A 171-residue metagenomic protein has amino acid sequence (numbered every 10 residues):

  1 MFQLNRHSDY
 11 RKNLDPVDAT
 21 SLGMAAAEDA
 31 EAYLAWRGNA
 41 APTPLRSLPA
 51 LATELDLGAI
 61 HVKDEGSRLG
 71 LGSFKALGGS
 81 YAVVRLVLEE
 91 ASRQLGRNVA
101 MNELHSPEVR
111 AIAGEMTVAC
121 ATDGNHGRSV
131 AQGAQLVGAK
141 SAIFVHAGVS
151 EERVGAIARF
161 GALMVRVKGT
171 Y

Functional and structural regions predicted by a protein language model:
M1-Y171: PLP-dependent amino-acid enzyme catalytic core
